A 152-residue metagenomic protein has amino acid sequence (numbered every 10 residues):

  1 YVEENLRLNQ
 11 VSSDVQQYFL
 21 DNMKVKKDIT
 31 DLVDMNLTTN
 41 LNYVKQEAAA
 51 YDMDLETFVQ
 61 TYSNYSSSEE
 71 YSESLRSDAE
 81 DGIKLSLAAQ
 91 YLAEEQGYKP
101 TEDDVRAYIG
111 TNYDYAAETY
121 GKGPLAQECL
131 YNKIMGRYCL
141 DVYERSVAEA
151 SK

Functional and structural regions predicted by a protein language model:
Y1-K152: Extended, charged alpha-helical "arm"/coiled-coil substrate-binding scaffolds, typified by the C-terminal helical
